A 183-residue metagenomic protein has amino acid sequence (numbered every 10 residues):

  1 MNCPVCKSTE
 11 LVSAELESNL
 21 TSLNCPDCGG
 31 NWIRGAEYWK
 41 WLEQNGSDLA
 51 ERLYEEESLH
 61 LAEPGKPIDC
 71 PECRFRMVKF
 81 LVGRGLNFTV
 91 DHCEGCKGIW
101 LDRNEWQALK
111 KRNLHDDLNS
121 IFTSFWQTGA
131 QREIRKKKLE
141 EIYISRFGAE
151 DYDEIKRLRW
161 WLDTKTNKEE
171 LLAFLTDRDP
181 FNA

Functional and structural regions predicted by a protein language model:
M1, A14-N19, E56-P67, V82-N87: Short, flexible, mixed-charge glycine/proline-rich loop motifs that serve as phosphate/nucleic-acid-contacting
C3-C6, C25, C70-C73, C93: Short cysteine-rich clusters marking metal-coordination/redox-active sites
C6-V12, S47-S58, R74-F80: Short Cys/His-rich Zn2+-coordinating modules
K7, G29, R74, K97-G98: Cys/His-coordinated zinc-binding microdomains
N31-I33, Y38, I99-L101, W106: Short, structured motif recognition centered on aromatic/hydrophobic residues
N45-L59, K110-Q131: Short amphipathic alpha-helical linker/capping segments at the junctions of internal repeats and modular domains
S124-D163: Charged/polar low-complexity intrinsically disordered segments, enriched in acidic residues
W160-A183: C-terminal, charged low-complexity interaction regions
